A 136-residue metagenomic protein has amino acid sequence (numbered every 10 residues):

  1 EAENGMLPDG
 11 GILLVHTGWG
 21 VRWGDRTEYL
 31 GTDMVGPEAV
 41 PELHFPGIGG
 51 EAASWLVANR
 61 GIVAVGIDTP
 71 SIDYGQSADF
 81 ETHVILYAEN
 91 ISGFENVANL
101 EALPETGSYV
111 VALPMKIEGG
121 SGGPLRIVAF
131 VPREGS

Functional and structural regions predicted by a protein language model:
E1-S136: Active-/binding-site microenvironments in catalytic and ligand-binding cores
